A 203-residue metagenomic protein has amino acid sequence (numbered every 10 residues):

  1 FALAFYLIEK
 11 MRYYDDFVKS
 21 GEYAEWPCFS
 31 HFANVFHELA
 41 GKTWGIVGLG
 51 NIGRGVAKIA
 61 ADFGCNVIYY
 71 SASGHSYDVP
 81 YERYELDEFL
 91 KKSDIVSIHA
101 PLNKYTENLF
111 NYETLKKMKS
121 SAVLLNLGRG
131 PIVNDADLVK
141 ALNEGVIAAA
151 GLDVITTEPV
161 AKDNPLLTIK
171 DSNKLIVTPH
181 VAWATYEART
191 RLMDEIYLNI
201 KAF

Functional and structural regions predicted by a protein language model:
F1-E9, D16, K91, I98 (+3 more regions): Generic alpha-helical structural context detector
F1-T43: Phosphate-binding beta-alpha-beta segment of Rossmann-like dinucleotide-binding domains, i.e., the NAD(P)
A2, R54, K58, Y112 (+3 more regions): Active-site phosphate/pyrophosphate- and oxyanion-stabilizing loops and adjacent acidic/basic residues in soluble
G21, H75, Y105, T157 (+1 more regions): Active-site loop signature of alpha/beta-hydrolase-fold enzymes
E22, T43, G48, D94 (+6 more regions): Conserved functional loop/turn residues at catalytic and ligand-binding sites
S30-S120: Rossmann-like dinucleotide/phosphate-binding beta-alpha-beta segment
S121, L127-F203: Rossmann-like dinucleotide-binding domain for NAD(H)/NADP(H)
